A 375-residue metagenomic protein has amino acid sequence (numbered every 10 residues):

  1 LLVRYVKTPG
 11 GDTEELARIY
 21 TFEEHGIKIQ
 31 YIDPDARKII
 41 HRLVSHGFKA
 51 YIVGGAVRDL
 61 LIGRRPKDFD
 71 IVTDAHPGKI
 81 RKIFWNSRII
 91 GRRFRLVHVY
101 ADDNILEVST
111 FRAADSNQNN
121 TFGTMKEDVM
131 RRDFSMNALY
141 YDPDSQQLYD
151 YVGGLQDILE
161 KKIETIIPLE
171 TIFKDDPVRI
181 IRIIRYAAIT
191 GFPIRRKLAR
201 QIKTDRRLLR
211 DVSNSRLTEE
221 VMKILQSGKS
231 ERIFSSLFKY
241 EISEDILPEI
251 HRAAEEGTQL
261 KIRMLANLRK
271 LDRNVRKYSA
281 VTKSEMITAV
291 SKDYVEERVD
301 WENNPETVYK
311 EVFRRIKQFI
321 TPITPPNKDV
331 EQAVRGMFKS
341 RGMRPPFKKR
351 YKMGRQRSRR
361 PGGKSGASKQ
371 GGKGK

Functional and structural regions predicted by a protein language model:
L1-K375: Catalytic cores of the polymerase beta-like nucleotidyltransferase superfamily and closely associated nucleotide
